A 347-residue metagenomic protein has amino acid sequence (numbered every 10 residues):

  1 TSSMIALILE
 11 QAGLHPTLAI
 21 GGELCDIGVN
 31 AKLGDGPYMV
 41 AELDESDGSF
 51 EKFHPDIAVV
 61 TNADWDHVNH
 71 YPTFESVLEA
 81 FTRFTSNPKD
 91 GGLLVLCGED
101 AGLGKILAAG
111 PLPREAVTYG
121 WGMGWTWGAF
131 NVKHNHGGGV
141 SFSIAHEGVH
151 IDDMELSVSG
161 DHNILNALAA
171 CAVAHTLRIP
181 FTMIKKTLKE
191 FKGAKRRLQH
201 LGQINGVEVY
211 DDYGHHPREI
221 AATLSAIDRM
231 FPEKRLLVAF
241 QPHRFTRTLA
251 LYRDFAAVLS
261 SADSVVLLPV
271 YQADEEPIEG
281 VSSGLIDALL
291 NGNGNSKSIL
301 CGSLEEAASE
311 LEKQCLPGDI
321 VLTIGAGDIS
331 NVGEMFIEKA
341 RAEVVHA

Functional and structural regions predicted by a protein language model:
T1-G98, G102-R114, L168, A174-L177 (+1 more regions): Phosphate-binding loop of NTP-binding sites
L18-G22, G110-H136, E155-D161, K185-K189 (+2 more regions): Beta-strand->loop->alpha-helix junctions that form or flank phosphate-binding loops in nucleotide-handling enzymes
I57, G137-F142, H146-S264, A288: Nucleotide phosphate-binding/pyrophosphate-handling subdomain across enzymes that bind or process nucleotide phosphates
N69-S76, R247-L249, E275-E279, N331-G333: Glycine/threonine-rich flexible loop motifs
L94-G98, L237-F240, A262-Q272: Short internal beta-strands
A256-P317: C-terminal helical cap/extension that packs against the catalytic core of soluble nucleotide-cofactor enzymes
L267, K339-A347: Short, flexible loop segments at boundaries between secondary-structure elements
E306-I337: A glycine-rich beta-strand to alpha-helix segment that forms a phosphate/ribose-binding loop at ligand/cofactor sites
